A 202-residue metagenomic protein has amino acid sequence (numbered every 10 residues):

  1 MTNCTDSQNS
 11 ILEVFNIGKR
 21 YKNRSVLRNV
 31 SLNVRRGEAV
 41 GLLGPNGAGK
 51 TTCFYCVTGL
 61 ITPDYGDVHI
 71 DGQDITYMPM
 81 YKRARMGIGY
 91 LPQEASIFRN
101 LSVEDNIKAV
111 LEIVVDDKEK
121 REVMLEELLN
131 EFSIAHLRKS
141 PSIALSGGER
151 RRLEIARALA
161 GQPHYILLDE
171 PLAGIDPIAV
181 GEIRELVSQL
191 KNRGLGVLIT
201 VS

Functional and structural regions predicted by a protein language model:
L43-P45: The feature captures the beta-strand-to-loop junction immediately N-terminal to the Walker
T58: Helix-to-loop junction immediately C-terminal to a conserved catalytic motif
E119-L137, S188: Conserved ABC ATPase "signature" region
P141-L145, E149: Conserved ABC ATPase signature
Q162: Conserved catalytic motifs of ABC-family nucleotide-binding domains
I166-D169: Catalytic Walker B motif of ABC-type/P-loop ATPase nucleotide-binding domains
